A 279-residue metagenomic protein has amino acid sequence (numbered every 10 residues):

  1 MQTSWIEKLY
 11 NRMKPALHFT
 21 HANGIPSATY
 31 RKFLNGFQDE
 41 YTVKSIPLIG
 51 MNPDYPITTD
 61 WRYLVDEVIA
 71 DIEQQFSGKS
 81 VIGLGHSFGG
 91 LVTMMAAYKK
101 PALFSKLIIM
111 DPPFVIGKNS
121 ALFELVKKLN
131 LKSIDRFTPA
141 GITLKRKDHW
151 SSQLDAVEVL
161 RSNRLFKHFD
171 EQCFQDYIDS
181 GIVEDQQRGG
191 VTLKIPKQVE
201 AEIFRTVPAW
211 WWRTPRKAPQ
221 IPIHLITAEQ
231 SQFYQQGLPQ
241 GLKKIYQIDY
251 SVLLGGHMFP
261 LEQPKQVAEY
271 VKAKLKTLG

Functional and structural regions predicted by a protein language model:
M13-Y55, D71: Conserved HGGG/HGGXW glycine-rich cap/lid loop of the alpha/beta-hydrolase fold
K44-L84, F114, S120-V126, E269: Active-site loop/oxyanion-hole signature of alpha/beta-hydrolase fold enzymes
I46, S251-G256: Short glycine-rich catalytic loops that host catalytic nucleophiles or stabilize transition states across multiple
S80-E124: Conserved hydrolase catalytic core segment
L107-H149, Q235: Flexible "cap/lid" loop of the alpha/beta hydrolase fold
L144-E202: Conserved alpha/beta-hydrolase catalytic His-Asp/Glu region
Q172, G181-K243: Conserved serine/cysteine hydrolase catalytic core
G255-K265: Catalytic histidine-centered segment of alpha/beta-hydrolase-like enzymes
